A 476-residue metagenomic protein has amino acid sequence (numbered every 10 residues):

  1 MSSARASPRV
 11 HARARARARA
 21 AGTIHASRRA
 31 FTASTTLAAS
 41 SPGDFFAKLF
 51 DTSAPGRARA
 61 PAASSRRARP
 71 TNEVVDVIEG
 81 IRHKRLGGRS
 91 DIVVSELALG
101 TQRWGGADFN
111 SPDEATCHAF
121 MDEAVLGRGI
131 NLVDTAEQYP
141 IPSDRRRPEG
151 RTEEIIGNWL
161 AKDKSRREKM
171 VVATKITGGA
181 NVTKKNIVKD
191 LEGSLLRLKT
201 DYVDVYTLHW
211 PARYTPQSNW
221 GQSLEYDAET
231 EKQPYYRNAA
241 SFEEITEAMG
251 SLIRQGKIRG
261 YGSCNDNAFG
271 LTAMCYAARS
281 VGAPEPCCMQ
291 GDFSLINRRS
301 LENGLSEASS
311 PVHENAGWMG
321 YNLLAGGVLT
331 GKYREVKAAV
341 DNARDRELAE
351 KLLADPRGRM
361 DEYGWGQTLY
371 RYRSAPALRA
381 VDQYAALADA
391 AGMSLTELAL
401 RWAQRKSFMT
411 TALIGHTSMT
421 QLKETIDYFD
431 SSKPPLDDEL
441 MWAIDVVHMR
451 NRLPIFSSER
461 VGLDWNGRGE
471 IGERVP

Functional and structural regions predicted by a protein language model:
M1-A30, T36: N-terminal chloroplast transit peptides
S40-V171, V188, D201, A248 (+2 more regions): N-terminal binding-site loop/beta-alpha segment at the start of enzyme catalytic domains that lines or forms
T71-V74, G80, T116, P211-H448 (+2 more regions): Beta/alpha (TIM)-barrel catalytic core signal, keyed to glycine-rich beta->alpha loops juxtaposed to Asp/Glu that bind
E96, L132, Y202-V205, G260 (+2 more regions): Residues at the N-termini of beta-strands
R103-A115, I176-N186, Q233-A240: Active-site mouth loops of central-metabolism enzymes
P112-V125, T183-R197, F242, L271-C275: Short, acidic/polar
L132-E137, V172-T174, D204-L208, G262-S263 (+1 more regions): Short beta-strand segments at enzyme active-site cores
N181-L208, R213-T215, A228-Q233, S294-I296: Active-site gating/metal-coordination segments in enzymes
